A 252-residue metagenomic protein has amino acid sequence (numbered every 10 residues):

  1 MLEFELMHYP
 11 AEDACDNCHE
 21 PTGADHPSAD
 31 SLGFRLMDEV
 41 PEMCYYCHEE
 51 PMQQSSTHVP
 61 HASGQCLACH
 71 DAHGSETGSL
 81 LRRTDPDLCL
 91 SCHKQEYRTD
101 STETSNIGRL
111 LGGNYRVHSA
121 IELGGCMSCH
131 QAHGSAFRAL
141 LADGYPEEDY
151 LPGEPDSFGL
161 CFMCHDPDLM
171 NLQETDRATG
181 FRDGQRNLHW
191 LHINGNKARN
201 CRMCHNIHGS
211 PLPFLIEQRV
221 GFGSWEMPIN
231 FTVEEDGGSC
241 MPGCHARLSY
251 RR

Functional and structural regions predicted by a protein language model:
M1-R252: Short sequence/structural segments immediately N-terminal
